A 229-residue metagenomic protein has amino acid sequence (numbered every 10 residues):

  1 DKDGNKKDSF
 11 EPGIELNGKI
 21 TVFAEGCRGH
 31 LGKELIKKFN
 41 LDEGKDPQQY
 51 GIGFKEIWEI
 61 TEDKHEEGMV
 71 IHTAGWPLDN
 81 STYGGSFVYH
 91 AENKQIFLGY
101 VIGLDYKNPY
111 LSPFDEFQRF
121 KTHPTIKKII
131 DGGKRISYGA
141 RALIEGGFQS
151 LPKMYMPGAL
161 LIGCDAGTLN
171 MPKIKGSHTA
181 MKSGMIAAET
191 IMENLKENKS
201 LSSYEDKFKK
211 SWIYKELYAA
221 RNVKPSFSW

Functional and structural regions predicted by a protein language model:
D1-K128, I186, T190: Predominantly flavin-linked oxidoreductase catalytic cores and closely associated redox partners
G29-L31, D105-K107, G147-S150, T168-N170 (+1 more regions): Flexible loop/turn segments at secondary-structure boundaries
K45, N108, S150-K153, M171-T179 (+3 more regions): Alpha-helix capping and helix-loop boundary segments enriched in small/acidic/polar residues
E56-T61, Y138-A142, D206-K215: Short, conserved secondary-structure transition motifs
H72-G84, G139-P152: Conserved alpha/beta core surface patches that mediate binding of polyanionic ligands
K128-G139, K196-S203: Flexible, glycine/charged-enriched surface loops at secondary-structure junctions
A140-M171, S202: FAD-binding beta-loop-beta segment adjacent to the flavin cofactor pocket
G167-K173, M185, E189-W229: Active-site-proximal substrate-binding core of FAD-dependent oxidoreductases
